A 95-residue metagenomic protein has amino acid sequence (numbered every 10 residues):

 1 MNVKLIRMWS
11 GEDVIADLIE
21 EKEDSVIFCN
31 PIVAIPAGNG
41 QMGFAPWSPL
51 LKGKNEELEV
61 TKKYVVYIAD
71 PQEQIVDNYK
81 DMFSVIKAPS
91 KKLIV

Functional and structural regions predicted by a protein language model:
M1-V95: Conserved RNA-binding domains used in RNP assembly and mRNA/RNA metabolism
